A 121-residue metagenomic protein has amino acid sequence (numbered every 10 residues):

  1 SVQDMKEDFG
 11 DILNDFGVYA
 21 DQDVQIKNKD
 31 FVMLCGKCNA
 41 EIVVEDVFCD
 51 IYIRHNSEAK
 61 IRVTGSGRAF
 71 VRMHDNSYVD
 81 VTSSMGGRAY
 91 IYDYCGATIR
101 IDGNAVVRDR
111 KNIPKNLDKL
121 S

Functional and structural regions predicted by a protein language model:
S1-T64, R68-S121: Short, glycine-biased loop/turn motifs at secondary-structure junctions and in low-complexity Ser/Thr/Pro-rich termini
